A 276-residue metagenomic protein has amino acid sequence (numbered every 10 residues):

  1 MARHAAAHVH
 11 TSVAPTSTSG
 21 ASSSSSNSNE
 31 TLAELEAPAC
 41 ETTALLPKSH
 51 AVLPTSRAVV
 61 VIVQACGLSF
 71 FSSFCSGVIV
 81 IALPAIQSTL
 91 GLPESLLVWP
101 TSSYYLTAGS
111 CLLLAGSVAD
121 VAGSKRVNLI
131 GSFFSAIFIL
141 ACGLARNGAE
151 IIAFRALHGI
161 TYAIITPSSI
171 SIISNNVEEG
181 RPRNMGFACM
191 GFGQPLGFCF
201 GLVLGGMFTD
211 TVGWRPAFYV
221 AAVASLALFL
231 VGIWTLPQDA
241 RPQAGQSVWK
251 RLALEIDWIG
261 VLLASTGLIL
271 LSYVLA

Functional and structural regions predicted by a protein language model:
A2-F74, S88: Cytosolic juxtamembrane N-terminal segment immediately preceding the first transmembrane helix of multi-pass
R57-S103, C111, I165-T166, I170: Extracytoplasmic
V63-C66, F70, S102, L106 (+7 more regions): Residue-level signature of the transmembrane alpha-helical core of multi-pass small-molecule transporters
C75, Y104-C111, T161, G193-G197: MFS transmembrane alpha-helix packing/gate-lining sites
V80, Y105, G109-G116, G201-L202: Conserved kink/hinge residues within transmembrane alpha-helices of Major Facilitator Superfamily
D120-I259: Helix-loop-helix hairpins in multi-pass membrane proteins, especially solute transporters
G260, S265-A276: Phenylalanine-glycine-rich, low-complexity intrinsically disordered regions, typified by the FG/GLFG repeat domains
